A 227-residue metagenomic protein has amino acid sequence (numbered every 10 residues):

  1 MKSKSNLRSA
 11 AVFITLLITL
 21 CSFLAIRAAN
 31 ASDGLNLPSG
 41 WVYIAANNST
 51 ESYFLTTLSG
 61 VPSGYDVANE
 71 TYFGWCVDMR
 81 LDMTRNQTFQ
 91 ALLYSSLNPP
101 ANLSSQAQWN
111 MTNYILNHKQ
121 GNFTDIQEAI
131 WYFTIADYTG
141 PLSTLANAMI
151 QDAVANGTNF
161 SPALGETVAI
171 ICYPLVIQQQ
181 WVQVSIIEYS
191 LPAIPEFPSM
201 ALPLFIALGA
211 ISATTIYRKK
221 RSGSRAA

Functional and structural regions predicted by a protein language model:
K2-I14: Bacterial N-terminal signal peptides that target proteins for export
S3, S22, A213-T215: Coiled-coil-like amphipathic alpha-helices with heptad-repeat character
F13-F23: Bacterial N-terminal signal peptides
S22-G34, P195, R218-K220: Sec-dependent signal peptide cleavage junction
A29-P192: Short, surface-exposed polybasic-aromatic patches that bind anionic ligands, especially phosphate groups
E188-P203: Short, threonine-centered small-residue motifs that mark membrane-proximal processing/anchoring sites and TM-junction
S199-K219: A cross-kingdom C-terminal cell-surface attachment/processing module
G223-A227: Cytoplasmic C-terminal tails of single-pass
